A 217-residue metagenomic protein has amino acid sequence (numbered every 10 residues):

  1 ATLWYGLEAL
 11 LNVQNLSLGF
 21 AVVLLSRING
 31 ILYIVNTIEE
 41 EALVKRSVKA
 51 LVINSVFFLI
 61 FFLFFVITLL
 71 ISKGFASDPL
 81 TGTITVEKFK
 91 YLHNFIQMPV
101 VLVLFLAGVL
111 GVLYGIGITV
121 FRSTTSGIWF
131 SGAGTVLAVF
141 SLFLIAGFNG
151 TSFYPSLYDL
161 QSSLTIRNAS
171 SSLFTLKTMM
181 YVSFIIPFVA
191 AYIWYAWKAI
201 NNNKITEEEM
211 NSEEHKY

Functional and structural regions predicted by a protein language model:
A1-T125: Long, contiguous internal "core" modules enriched in hydrophobic/ aromatic residues
V22-L25, A138-I145, I185, V189 (+1 more regions): Alpha-helical transmembrane segments of multi-pass membrane proteins
E40, V103, G111-T119, S171-I205: Alpha-helical transmembrane segments of multi-pass membrane proteins predominantly involved in bioenergetics
I53-T68, F130-F148: Hydrophobic alpha-helical membrane-insertion segments
T83-F89, P155-T175: Short, membrane-exposed interhelical loops at transmembrane-helix boundaries
T125-I128, G132-V136, A190-W194, K198: C-terminal regulatory/interaction regions
G147-L157, L176-Y181: A cytosolic-side transmembrane-helix exit/cap motif
N202-Y217: Short, highly charged, low-complexity non-transmembrane loops/tails of multi-pass membrane proteins
